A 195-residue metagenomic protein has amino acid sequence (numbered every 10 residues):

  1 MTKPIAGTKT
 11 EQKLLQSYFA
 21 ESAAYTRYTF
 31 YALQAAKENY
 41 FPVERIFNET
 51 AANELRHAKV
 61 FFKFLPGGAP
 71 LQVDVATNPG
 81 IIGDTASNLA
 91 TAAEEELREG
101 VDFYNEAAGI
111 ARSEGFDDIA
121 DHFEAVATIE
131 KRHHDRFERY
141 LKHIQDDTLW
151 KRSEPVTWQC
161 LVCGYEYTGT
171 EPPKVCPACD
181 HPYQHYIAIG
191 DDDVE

Functional and structural regions predicted by a protein language model:
M1-E195: Non-heme di-metal
